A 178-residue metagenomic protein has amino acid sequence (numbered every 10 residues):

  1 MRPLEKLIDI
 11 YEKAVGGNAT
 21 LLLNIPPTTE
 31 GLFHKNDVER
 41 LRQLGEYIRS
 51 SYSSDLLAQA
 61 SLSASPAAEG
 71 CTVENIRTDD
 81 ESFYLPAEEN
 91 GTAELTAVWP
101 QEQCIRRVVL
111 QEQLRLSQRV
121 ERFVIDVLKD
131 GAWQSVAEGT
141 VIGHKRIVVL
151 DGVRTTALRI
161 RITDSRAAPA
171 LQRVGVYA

Functional and structural regions predicted by a protein language model:
M1-L21: Catalytic-core region of carbohydrate-active enzymes that cleave or remodel glycosidic bonds
E12, E94-I105, L150-R154: Extracellular and analogous surface-interaction loops
V15, T29-S53: Extended substrate-binding grooves/exosites of carbohydrate-active enzymes
L22-P26: Short acidic/histidine-rich active-site segments
R42-E102, Q111-R122, E138, I142-H144 (+2 more regions): Disordered, acidic Ser/Thr/Pro-rich linker "stalks" and the adjacent N-terminal cap of the next globular domain
R106, E121-F123, T156: Short beta-strand/loop motifs in extracellular/secreted proteins, especially within beta-sandwich accessory domains
G131-E138: Surface-exposed loop/edge segments in extracytoplasmic proteins
D151-D164: Noncatalytic modules at the cell exterior or secretory-pathway interfaces, chiefly beta-strand-rich lectin/adhesion
